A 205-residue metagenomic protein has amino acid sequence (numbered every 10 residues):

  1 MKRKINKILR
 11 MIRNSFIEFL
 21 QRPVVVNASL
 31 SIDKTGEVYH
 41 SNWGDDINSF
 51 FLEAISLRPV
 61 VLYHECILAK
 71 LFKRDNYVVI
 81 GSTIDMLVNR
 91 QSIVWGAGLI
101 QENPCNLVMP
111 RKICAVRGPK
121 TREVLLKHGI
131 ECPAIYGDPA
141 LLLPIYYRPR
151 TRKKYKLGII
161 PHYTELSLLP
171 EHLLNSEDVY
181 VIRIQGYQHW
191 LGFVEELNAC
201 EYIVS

Functional and structural regions predicted by a protein language model:
K2-S205: Active-site anion-handling motifs in enzyme catalytic cores
